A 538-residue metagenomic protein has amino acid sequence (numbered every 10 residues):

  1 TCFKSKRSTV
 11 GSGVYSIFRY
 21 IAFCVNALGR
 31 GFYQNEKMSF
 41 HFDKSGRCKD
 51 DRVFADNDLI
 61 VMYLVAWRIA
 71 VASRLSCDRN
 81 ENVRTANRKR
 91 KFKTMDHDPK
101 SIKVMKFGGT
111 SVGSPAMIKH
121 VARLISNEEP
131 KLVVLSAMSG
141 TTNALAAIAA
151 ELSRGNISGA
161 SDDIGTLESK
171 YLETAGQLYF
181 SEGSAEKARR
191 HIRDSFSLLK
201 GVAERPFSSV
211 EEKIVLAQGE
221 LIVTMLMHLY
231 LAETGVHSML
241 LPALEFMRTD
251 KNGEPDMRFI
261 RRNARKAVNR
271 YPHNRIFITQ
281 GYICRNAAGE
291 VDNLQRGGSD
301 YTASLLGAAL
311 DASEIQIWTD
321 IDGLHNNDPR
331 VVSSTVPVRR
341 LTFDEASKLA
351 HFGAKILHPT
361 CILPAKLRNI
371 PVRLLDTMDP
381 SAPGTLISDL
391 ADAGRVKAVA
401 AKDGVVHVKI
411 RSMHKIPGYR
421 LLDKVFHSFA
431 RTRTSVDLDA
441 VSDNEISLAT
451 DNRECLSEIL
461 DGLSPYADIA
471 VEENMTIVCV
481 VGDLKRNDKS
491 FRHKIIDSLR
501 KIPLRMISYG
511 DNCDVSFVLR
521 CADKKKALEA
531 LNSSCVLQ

Functional and structural regions predicted by a protein language model:
T1-I17: Extreme N-terminal basic, low-complexity initiation segments that serve as generic localization/processing leaders
S8, R19-N26, R30-C48, R52 (+4 more regions): Short, often N-terminal, low-complexity regions that either remain intrinsically disordered or form a short helix
N87, K91-L357, I362, V518-D523: Nucleotide/pyrophosphate-binding catalytic subdomain
S101-K103, P130-V133, I214, H237-M239 (+14 more regions): Structural motif
S347-I387, A393-R395, A400-R411: A conserved active-site cap/scaffold subdomain adjacent to cofactor or substrate pockets
P383-Q538: A conserved regulatory-domain signal marking ACT and ACT-like small-molecule sensing domains and adjacent regulatory
